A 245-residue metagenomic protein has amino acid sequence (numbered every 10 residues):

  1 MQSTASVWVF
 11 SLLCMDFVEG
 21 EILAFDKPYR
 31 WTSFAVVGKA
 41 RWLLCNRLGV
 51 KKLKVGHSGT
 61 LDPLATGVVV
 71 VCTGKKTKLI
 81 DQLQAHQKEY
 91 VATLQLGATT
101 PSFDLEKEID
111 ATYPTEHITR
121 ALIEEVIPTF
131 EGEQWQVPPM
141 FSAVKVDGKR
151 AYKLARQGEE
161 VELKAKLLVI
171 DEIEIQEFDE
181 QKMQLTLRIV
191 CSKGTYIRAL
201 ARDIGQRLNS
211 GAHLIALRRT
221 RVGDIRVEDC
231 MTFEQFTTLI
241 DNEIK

Functional and structural regions predicted by a protein language model:
S6-K245: Catalytic/RNA-binding core of pseudouridine synthases
